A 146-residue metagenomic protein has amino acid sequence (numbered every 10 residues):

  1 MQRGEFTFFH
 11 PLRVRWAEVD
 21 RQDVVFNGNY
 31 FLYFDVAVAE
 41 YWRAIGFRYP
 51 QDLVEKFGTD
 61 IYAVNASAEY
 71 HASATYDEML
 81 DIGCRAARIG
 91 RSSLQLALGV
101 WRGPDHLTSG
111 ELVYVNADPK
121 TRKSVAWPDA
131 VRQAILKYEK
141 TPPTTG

Functional and structural regions predicted by a protein language model:
M1-D81, A87-G146: Terminal targeting signals and extreme-terminal segments of soluble enzymes
